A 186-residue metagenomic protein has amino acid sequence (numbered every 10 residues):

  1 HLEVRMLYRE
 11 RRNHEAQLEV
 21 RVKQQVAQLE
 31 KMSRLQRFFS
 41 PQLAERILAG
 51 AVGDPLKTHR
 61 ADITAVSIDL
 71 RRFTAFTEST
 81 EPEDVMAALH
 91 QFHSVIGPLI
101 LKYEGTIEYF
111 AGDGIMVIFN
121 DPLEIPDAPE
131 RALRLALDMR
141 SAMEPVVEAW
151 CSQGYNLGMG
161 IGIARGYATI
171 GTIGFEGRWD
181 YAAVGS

Functional and structural regions predicted by a protein language model:
H1-M6: Receiver (REC) domain switch/output surface
R9-R60: Regulatory cytosolic signal-relay segments
L29, Q36, D54-R134: Catalytic NTP-binding/metal-coordinating core of nucleotidyl cyclase/transferase enzymes
A44, G53, R72, A168-T169: Active-site/binding-pocket entry motifs
I68, L99-R131, P145-S186: Catalytic core of nucleotidyl cyclases, primarily class III adenylyl/guanylyl cyclases
M139: Serine endopeptidase catalytic core focused on the charge-relay Asp
A142: Conserved N-terminal phosphate-binding loop of PLP-dependent enzymes in the Aspartate aminotransferase
